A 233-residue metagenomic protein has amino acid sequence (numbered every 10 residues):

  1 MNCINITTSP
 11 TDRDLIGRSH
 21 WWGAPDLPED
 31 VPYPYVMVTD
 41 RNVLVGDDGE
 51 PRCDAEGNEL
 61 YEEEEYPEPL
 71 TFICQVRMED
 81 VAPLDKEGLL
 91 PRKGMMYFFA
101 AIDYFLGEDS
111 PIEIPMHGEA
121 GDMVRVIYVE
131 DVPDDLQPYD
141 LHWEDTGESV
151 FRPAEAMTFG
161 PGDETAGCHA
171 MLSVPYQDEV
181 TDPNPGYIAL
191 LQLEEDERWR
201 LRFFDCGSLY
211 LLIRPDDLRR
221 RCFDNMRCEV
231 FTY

Functional and structural regions predicted by a protein language model:
M1-Y233: Preference for intrinsically disordered or flexible, low-complexity segments and adjacent hinge/connector residues
